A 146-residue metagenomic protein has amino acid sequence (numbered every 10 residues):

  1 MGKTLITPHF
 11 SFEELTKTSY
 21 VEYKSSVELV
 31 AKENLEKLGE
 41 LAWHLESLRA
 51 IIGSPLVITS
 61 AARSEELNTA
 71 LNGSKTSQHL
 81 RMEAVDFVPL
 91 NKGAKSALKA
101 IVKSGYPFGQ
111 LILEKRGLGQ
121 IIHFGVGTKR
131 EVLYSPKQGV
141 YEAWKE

Functional and structural regions predicted by a protein language model:
M1-I51, Q138-E146: Extracytoplasmic cell-surface/polysaccharide-interacting catalytic and binding patches
L45-N72: Extended, low-complexity, intrinsically disordered C-terminal regulatory tails of eukaryotic serine/threonine kinases
I51-G53, L80-A84: Short connector loops at helix/strand junctions that flank enzyme active sites, especially segments positioning acidic
L56, V85, I122: A broad, low-specificity signal marking well-ordered, structured residues that form hydrophobic/aromatic
T59-A61, V88-N91: Short His-Asn-centered micro-motif
T76, R81, P89-E146: Catalytic cores and adjacent binding grooves of peptidoglycan-active enzymes
